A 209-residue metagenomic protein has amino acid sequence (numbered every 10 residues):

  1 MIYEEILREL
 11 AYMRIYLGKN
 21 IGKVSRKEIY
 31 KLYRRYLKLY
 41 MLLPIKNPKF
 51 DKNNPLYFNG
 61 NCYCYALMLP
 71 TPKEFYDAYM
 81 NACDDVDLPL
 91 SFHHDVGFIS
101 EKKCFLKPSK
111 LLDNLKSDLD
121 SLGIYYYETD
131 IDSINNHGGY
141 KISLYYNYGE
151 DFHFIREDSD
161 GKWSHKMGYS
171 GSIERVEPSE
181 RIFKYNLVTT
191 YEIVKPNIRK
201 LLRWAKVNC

Functional and structural regions predicted by a protein language model:
I2-M13, L32: Short amphipathic alpha-helical heptad-repeat segments
I15-E28: Charged, low-complexity interaction regions
Y30-Y57: N-terminal intrinsically disordered, low-complexity, charge/repeat-rich segments that act as generic
F50, P55-N59, I142-Y148: Extracellular glycan-recognition/adhesion modules and their associated mucin-like linkers
N54-P72, C104-L112, D151: Active-site nucleophilic cysteine motif
E74-D85, P89-F92, E128-D132: Surface-exposed patches in mature extracellular/periplasmic domains of secreted proteins
D95-S170: ...with weaker cross-activation on analogous glycine-rich loops/strands in unrelated enzymes
G161-C209: Active-site or metal-binding loop neighborhoods of secreted/extracellular toxin and effector enzymes
